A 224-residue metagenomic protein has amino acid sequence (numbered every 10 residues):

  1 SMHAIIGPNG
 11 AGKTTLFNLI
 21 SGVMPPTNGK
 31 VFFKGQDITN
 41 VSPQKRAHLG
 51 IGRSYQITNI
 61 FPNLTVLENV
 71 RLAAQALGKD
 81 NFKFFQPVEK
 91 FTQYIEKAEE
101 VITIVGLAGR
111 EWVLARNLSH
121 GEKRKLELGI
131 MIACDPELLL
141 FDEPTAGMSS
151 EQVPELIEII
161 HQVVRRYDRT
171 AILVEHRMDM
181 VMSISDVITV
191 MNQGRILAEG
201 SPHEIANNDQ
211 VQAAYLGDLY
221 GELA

Functional and structural regions predicted by a protein language model:
S1-A224: Glycine-rich phosphate-binding loops of nucleotide-dependent enzymes
